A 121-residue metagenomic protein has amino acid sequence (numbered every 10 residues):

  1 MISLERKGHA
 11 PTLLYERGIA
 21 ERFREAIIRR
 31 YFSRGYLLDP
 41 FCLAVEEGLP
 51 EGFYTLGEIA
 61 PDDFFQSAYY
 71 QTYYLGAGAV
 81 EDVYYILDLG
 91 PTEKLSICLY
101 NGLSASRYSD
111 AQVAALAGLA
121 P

Functional and structural regions predicted by a protein language model:
M1-R107, A111, A115: Regulatory input/activation interfaces that engage signals or partners
A117-P121: Allosteric cytosolic regulatory segments
